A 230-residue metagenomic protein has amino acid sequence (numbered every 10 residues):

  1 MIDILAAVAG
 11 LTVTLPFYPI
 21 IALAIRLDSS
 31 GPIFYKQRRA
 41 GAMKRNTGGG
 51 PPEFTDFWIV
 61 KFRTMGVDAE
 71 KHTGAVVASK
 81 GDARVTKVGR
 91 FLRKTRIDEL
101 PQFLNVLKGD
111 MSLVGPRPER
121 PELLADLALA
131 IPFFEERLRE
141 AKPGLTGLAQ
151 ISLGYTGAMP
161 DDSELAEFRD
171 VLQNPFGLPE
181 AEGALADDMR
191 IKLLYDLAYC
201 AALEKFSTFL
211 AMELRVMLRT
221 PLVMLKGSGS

Functional and structural regions predicted by a protein language model:
M1-D68, L203-S230: A hydrophobic, helix-centered structural microdomain
I2-L5, A83-V85, Y195-A198: Flexible glycine/proline-enriched surface loops and loop-helix/loop-strand junctions
K61-T64, G115, L153-Y155: Flexible glycine-/small-residue-rich
G66, V76-R84, L185-Y195: The feature captures the short pre-catalytic strand/loop hairpin that immediately precedes and shapes the active-site
G66-A69, D110, Y155, A201: Feature marks short, surface-exposed loop/turn motifs that line or immediately flank catalytic pockets and channel
D68-A75, V114, R120-L124, D161-S163: Cytochrome P450 core scaffold surrounding the K-helix E-X-X-R motif and the conserved "meander" helix-loop region
A78-K142, L148, M217-T220: A short, structured surface patch at a secondary-structure boundary
E135-S230: C-terminal terminal-structure detector
